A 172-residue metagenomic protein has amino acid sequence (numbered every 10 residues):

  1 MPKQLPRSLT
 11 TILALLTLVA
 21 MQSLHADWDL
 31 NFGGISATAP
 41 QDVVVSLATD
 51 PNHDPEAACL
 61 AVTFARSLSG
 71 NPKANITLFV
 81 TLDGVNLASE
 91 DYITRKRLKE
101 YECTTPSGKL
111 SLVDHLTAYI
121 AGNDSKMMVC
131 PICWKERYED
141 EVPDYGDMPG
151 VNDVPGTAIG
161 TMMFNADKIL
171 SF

Functional and structural regions predicted by a protein language model:
P2-I12: Bacterial N-terminal signal peptides that target proteins for export
T11-A20: Bacterial N-terminal signal peptides
Q22-A26: Sec/Tat signal peptide C-region and signal peptidase I cleavage site
D27-L47: Short N-terminal segments immediately surrounding and downstream of signal-peptide cleavage
V45-L60, T77, A88-Y92: Short, glycine-rich nucleotide/cofactor-binding loops
A61-S69: Walker A/P-loop phosphate-binding motif and the immediately C-terminal alpha-helix
N75-L82, M128-P131: Short internal beta-strands
K96-P131: A glycine-rich helix N-cap at a beta->alpha junction
